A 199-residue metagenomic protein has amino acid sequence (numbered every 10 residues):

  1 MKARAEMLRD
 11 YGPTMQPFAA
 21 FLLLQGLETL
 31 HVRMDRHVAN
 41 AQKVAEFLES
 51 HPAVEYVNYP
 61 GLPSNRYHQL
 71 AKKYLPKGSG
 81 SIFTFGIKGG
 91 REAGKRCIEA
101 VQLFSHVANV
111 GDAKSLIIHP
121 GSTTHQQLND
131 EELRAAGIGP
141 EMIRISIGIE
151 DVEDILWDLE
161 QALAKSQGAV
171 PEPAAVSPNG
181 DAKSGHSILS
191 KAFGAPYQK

Functional and structural regions predicted by a protein language model:
M1-I82, G86-L116, G121: Active-site C-terminal subdomain of aminotransferase-like
S115-K199: PLP-dependent enzyme catalytic core of the Aspartate aminotransferase-like
